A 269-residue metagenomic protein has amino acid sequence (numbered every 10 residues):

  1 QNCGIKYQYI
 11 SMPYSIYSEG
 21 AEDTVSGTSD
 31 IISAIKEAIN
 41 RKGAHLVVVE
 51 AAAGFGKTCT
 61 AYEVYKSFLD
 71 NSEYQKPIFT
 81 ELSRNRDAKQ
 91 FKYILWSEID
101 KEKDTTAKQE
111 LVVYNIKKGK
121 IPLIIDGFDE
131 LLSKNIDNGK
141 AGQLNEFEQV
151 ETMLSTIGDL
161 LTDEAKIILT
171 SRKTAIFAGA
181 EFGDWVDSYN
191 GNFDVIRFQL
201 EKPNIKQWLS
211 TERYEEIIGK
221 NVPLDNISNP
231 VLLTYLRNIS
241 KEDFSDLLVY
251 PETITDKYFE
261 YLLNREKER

Functional and structural regions predicted by a protein language model:
Q1-E268: P-loop NTPase signaling cores
